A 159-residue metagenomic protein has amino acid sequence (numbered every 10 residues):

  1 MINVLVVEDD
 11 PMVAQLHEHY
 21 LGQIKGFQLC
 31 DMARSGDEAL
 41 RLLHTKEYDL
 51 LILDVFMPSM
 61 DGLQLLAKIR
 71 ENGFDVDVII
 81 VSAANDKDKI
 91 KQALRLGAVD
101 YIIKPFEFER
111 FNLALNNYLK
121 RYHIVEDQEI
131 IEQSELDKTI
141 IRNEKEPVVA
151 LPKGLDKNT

Functional and structural regions predicted by a protein language model:
E8: Conserved acidic carboxylate
M32-R41, G62-L65: Helix N-cap/capping motif at the beta->alpha junctions
D54, S82: Active-site residues of response regulator receiver
M57: Receiver (REC) domain active-site loop signature in two-component systems and cognate sites in sensor histidine kinases
L63-F74: Short amphipathic alpha-helix used as the core "switch/output" element in two-component signaling
K104: A Lys-centered signature of the CheY-like receiver
L136-T159: C-terminal output/effector regions of signal-responsive regulators
